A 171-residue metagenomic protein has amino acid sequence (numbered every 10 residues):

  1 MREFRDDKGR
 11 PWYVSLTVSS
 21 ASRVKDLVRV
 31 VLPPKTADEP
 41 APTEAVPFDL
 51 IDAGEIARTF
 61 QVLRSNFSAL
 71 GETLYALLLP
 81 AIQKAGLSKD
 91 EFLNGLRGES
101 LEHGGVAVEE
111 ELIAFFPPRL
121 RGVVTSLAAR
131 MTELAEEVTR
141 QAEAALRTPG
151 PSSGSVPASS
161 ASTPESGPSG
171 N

Functional and structural regions predicted by a protein language model:
M1-D6, P34-P42, F48-S68, E72 (+1 more regions): Charged interaction scaffolds used for protein-protein
G9-P11: Glycine-centered positions within short beta-strands or beta-hairpins
S15-T17: Short linear motifs in exposed loops
S22-P34: Covalent nucleotidyltransferase core used to form phosphodiester bonds in nucleic acids
